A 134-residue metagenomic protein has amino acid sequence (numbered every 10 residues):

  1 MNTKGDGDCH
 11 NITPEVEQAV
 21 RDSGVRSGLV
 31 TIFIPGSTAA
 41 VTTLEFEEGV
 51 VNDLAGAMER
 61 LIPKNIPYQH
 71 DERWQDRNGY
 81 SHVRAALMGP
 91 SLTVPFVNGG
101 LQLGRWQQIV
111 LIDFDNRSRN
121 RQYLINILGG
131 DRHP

Functional and structural regions predicted by a protein language model:
M1-P134: Active-site histidine-anchored catalytic micro-motif
